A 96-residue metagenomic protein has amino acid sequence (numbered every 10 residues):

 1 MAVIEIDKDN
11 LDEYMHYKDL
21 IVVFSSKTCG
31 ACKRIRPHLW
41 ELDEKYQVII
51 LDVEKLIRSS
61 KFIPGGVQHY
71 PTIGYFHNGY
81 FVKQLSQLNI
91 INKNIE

Functional and structural regions predicted by a protein language model:
M1-L20, F81, I91-E96: N-terminal leader/targeting and pre-domain segments
I4-D7, F24-S25, R36, W40-S60 (+1 more regions): Thiol-based oxidoreductase modules, predominantly thioredoxin-like and allied folds used for disulfide exchange
E13, S60-G66: Short amphipathic alpha-helix with an adjacent loop that forms part of the alpha/beta core around
I21-V22, I73: Hydrophobic beta-strand anchors of alpha/beta hydrolase catalytic cores
S26-K27, G79: Residue-level signal for short, function-critical loop segments
C29-C32: Short cysteine clusters
H69-E96: Non-catalytic, surface beta->alpha helical segment in thiol-disulfide oxidoreductase systems
